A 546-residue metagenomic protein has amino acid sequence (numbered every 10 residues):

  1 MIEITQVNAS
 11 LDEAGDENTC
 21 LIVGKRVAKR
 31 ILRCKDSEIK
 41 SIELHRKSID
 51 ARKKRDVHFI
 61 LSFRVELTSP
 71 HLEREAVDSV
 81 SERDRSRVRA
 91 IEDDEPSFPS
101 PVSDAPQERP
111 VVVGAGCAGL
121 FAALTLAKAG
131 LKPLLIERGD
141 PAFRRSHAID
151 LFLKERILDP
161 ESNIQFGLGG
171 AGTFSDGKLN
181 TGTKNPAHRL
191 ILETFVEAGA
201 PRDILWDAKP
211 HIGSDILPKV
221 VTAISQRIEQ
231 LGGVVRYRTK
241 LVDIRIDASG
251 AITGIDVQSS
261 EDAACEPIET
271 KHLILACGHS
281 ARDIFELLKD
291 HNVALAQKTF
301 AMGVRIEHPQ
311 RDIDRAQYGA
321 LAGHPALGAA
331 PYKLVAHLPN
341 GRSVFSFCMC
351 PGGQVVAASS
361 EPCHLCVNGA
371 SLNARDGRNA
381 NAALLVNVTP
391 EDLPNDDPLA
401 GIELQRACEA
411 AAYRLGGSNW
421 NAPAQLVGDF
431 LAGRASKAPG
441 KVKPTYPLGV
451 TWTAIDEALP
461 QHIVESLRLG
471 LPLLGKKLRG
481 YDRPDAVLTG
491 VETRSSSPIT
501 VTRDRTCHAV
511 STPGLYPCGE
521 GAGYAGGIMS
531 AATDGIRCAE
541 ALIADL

Functional and structural regions predicted by a protein language model:
M1-F59, V65-A198, R202-L546: Residues forming the flavin
